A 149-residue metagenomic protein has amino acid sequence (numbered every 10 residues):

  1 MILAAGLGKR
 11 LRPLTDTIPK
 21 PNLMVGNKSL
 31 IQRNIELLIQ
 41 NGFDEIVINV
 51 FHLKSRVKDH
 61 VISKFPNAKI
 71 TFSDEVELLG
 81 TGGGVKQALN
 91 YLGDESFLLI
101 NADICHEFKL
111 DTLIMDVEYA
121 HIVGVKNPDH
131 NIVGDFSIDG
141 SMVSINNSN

Functional and structural regions predicted by a protein language model:
M1-D16: N-terminal nucleotide-binding beta1-loop-alpha1 segment
I2, K28-N101, L110: Conserved N-terminal catalytic core of the sugar/cofactor nucleotidyltransferase
L7, I100-I104: Active-site metal-binding loops of divalent metal-dependent hydrolases
L11-L14, N22, L79, F136 (+1 more regions): Short clusters of hydrophobic/aromatic residues that line enzyme substrate/ligand-binding pockets
T15-I18, V61-K64, K86-L89, D111-M115 (+1 more regions): Short, glycine/charged-enriched secondary-structure capping and boundary segments
T17-Q32: Short catalytic helix/loop segments, enriched in acidic residues and glycine and frequently bearing histidine
H106-N149: Conserved core of the sugar-phosphate nucleotidyltransferase
